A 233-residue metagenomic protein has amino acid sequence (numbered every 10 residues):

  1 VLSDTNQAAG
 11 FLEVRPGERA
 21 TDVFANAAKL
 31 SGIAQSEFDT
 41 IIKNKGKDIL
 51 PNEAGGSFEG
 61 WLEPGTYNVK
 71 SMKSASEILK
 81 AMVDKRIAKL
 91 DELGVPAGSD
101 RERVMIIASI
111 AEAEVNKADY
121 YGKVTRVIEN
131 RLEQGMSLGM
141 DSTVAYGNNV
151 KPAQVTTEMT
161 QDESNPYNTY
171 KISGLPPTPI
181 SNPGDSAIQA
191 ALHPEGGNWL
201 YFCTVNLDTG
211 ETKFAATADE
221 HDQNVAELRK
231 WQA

Functional and structural regions predicted by a protein language model:
V1: Extracytoplasmic/periplasmic/luminal assembly and interaction segments in envelope/secretory/respiratory proteins
D4-G32, V95-R101: Glycine-rich loop/hinge motif
G17, T40-I42: Short, glycine-/polar-rich solvent-exposed loops and beta-turns at beta-strand/coil boundaries
K29-S36, T40, K47-A233: Bacterial extracytoplasmic/cell-wall-associated proteins, especially those involved in peptidoglycan
